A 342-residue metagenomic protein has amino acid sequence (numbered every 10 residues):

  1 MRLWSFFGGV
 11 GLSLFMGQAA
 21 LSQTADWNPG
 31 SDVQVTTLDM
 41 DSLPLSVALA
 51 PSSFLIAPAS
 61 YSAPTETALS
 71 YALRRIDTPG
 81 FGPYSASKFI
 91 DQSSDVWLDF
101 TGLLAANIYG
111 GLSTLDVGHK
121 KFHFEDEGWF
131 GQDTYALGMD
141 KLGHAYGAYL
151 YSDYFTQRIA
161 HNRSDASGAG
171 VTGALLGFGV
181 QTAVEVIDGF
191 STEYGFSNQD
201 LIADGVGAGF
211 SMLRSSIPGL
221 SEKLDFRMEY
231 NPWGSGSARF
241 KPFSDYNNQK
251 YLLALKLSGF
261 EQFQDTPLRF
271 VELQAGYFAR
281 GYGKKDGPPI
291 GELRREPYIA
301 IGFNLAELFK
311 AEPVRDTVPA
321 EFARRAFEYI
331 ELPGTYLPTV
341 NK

Functional and structural regions predicted by a protein language model:
F7-Q18: Bacterial N-terminal signal peptides
G17-K141, A145-S152, T156-S164, P288-R295 (+1 more regions): N-terminal targeting leaders of membrane proteins
I90-V96, A160-T172, S215-K223, F260-V271 (+1 more regions): Short loop/turn motifs that connect adjacent beta-strands in outer-membrane beta-barrel proteins
V180, E222-F226, R269-A275, I299: Transmembrane beta-strands of outer-membrane beta-barrel proteins
A183-G205: Interfacial helix-loop-helix junctions of multi-pass membrane proteins
G209-L213, Y251-L257, I299-L305, P338: Residues on the lipid-exposed face of transmembrane beta-strands in outer-membrane beta-barrel proteins
Y230-G234, Y277-G281, L305-E307: Transmembrane beta-strands of outer-membrane beta-barrel pores
D245-Y251, L293-P297: Residues that define the transmembrane beta-barrel architecture of outer-membrane proteins
